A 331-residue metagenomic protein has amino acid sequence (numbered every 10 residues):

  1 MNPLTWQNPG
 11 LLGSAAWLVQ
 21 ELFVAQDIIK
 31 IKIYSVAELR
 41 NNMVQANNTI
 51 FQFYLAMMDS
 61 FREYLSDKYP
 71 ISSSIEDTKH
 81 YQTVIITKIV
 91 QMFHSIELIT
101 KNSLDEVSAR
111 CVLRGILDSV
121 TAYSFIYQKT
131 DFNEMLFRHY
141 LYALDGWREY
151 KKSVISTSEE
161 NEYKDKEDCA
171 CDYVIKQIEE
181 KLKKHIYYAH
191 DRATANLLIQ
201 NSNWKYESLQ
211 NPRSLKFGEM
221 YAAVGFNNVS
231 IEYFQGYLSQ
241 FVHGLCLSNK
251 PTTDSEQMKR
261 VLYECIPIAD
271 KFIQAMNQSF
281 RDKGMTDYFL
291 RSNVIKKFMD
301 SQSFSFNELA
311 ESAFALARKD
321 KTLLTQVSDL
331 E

Functional and structural regions predicted by a protein language model:
M1-H80, D145-E331: Secondary-shell segments that build the walls of catalytic and ion/ligand-binding clefts
Y64-Q128: Long, hydrophobic/aromatic-enriched structural stretches that serve as scaffold segments
Q91, L117, L141, K151-V154: Sequence-pattern detector for short linear motifs and compositional/periodic biases rather than a specific fold
L104, D131-F132, T252-T253: Residue-level detector of alpha-helical recognition elements and their boundaries
A109, Y127-R138, G284-S292: Short, glycine/acidic-rich hinge or "gate" loops at secondary-structure transitions that mediate conformational
C111-D118, N133-Y142, D254-E264: Amphipathic alpha-helical scaffolding segments
V120-D131, L245, F280, G284: A generic secondary-structure signal for well-formed alpha-helical elements
I126, F137, Y142-E149: Acidic/His-rich structured neighborhood in mature extracellular/periplasmic domains
